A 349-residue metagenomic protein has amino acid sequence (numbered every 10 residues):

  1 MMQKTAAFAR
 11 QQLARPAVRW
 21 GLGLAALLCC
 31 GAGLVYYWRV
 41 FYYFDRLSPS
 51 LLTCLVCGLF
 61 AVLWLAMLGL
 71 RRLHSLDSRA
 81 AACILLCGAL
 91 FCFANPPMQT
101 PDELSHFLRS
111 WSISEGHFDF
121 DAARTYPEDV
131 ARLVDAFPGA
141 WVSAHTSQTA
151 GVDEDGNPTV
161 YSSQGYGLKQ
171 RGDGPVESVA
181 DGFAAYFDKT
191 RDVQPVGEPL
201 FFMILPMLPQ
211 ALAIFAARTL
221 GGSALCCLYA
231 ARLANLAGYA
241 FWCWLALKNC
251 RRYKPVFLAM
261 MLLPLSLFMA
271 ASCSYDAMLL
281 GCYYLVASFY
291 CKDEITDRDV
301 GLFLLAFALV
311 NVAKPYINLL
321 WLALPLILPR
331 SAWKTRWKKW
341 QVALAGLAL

Functional and structural regions predicted by a protein language model:
M2-A89, K339-L347: Start-transfer (signal-anchor) and selected internal transmembrane alpha helices of multi-pass inner/ER membrane
R19-A26, S75-S78, G222-L225, W244-P264: Transmembrane-helix signature of polytopic, membrane-embedded enzymes that assemble or transfer cell-envelope glycans
F60, F289-R298, N318-L347: Perimembrane helix-loop-helix junctions
W64-L65, C226-Y253: Transmembrane-helix motifs of polytopic, lipid-linked glycan transferases
H117-L228: Interfacial juxtamembrane loops and adjacent helix segments that form the catalytic/substrate-binding surfaces
Y239, L279-A287, L302, L324: Hydrophobic core segments of transmembrane alpha-helices in multi-pass, intramembrane catalytic enzymes
F268, D299-P315, L320-L326: Membrane-interface alpha helices of multi-pass inner-membrane proteins
S272-L279: Short acidic/glycine- and proline-prone juxtamembrane loop motifs at membrane-interface regions of multi-pass membrane
